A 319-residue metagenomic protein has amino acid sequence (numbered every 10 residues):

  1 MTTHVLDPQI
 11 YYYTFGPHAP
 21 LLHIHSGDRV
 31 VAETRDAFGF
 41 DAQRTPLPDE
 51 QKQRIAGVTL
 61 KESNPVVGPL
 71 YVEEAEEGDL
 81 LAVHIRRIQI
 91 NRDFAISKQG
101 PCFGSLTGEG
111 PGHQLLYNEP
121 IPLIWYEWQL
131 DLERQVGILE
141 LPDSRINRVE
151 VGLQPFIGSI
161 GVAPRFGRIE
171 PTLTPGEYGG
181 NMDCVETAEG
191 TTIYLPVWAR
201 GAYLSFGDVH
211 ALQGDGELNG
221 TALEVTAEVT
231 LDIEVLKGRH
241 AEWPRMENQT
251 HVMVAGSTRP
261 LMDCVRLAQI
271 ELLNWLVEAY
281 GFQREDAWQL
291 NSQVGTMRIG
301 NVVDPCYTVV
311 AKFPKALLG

Functional and structural regions predicted by a protein language model:
M1-V58: N-terminal, Lys/Arg-enriched amphipathic/low-complexity engagement segments that precede the first folded domain
L6-G16, T59-V67, E170-Y178: Short, structured beta-strand/loop micro-motifs enriched in basic residues and often containing a Trp
H23, Y71-E74, E186: Residue-level "contact hotspot" at macromolecular interaction interfaces
A32, L80-V83, L195: A generic structural signal for residues embedded in beta-strands
A37-P48, I88-Q99, G201-A211, G300-V302: Short, Lys/Arg- and Gly-enriched loop/turn segments at beta-strand edges
R87-V185: Intrinsically disordered, low-complexity linker/loop segments enriched in Gly/Pro and charged/polar residues
L153-M262, L273: Conserved mixed alpha/beta catalytic, RNA-binding, or beta-rich assembly cores of soluble enzyme, regulatory
